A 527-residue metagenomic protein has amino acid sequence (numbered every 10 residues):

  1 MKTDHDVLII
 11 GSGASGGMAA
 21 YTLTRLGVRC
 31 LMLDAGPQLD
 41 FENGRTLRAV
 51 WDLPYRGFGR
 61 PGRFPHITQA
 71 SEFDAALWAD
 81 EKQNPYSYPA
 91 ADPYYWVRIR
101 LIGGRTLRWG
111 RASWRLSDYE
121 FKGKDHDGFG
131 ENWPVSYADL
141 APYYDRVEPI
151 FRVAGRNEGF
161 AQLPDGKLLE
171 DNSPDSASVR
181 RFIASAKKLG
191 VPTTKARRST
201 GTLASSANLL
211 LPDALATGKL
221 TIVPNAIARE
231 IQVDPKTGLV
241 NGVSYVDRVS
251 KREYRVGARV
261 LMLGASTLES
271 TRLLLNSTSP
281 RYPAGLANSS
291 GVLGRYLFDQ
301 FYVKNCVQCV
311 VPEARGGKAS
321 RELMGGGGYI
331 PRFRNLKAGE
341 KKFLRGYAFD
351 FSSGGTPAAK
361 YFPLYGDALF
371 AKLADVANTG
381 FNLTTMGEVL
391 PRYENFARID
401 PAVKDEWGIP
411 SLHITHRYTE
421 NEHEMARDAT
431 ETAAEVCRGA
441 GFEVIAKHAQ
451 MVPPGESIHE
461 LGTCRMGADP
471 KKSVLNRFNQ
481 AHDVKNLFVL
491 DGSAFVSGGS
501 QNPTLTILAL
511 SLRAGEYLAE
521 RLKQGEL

Functional and structural regions predicted by a protein language model:
V7-M32: N-terminal Rossmann-like FAD-binding beta1-loop-alpha1 element of flavoenzymes
G13-A14, S173, L268, A494: Residue-level detector of alpha-helix initiation sites
R25, R29-P54, T217, E230-T237 (+4 more regions): Glycine-rich loop(s) and the adjacent beta-strand/alpha-helix scaffold that form part
P37-R63, I99-R108: Conserved N-terminal glycine-rich FAD pyrophosphate-binding loop of Rossmann-like flavoproteins
R56-F58, G62-D80, P85-Y95, R100 (+4 more regions): Conserved redox-cofactor binding core of oxidoreductases
D80-R98, I102-R105, W109, W114-R115 (+6 more regions): FAD cofactor-binding and catalytic pocket of flavoenzymes
T194-T202, V223-V233, N378-V389, E394-F396 (+2 more regions): A glycine-rich dinucleotide-binding beta-alpha-beta segment and adjacent secondary-structure elements that constitute
S497-E516: A conserved FAD-binding loop/helix module that cradles the flavin
